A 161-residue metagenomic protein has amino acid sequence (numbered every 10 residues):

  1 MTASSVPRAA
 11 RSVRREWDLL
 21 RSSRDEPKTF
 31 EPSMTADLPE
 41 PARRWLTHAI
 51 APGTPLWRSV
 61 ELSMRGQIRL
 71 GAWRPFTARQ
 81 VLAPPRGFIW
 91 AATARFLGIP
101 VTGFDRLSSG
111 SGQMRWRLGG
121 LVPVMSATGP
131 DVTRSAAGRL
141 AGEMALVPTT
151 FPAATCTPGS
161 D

Functional and structural regions predicted by a protein language model:
T2-R79: N-terminal cleavable signal peptides for secretion/export
P7, P27, P39-P41, P52-P55 (+6 more regions): Proline-rich intrinsically disordered, low-complexity coils
R11-D18, P39, R43, Q80 (+4 more regions): Non-transmembrane, interaction-prone segments in cytosolic or luminal domains
M34-P41, R65-I68, W90-A92, A141-P152: Short linear motifs at secondary-structure transitions and domain/linker junctions
R44-G120: N-terminal mature ectodomain segment of secretory-pathway/periplasmic proteins
W116-D161: Flexible, processing/modification-adjacent segments and terminal tails in exported/periplasmic/extracellular proteins
